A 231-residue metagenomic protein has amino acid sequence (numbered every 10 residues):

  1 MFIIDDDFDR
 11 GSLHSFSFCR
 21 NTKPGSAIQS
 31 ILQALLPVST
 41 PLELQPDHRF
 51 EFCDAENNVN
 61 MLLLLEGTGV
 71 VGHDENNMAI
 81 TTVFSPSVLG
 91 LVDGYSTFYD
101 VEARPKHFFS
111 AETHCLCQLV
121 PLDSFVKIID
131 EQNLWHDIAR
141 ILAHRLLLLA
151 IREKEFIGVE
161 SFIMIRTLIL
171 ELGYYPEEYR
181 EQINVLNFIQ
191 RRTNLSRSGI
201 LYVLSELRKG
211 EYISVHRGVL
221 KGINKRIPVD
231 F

Functional and structural regions predicted by a protein language model:
M1-F50, V88-L89, G94-Y99: Cyclic nucleotide-binding regulatory module and flanking cytosolic helices
V38-S39, P46-M61, N76, P105: A short beta-loop-beta micro-motif enriched in histidine and acidic residues
N58-N77, F84-S87: Glycine- and acidic-residue-biased ligand/ion/polar-headgroup-sensing regions
E66, D74-N76, G94, L122 (+2 more regions): Surface loops and adjacent helix of pleckstrin homology
I80-I141: Cyclic-nucleotide recognition modules
N133-N194: Polybasic "coupling" helices that flank or enter modular domains
L170-F231: Phosphate-/nucleic-acid-contacting segments
